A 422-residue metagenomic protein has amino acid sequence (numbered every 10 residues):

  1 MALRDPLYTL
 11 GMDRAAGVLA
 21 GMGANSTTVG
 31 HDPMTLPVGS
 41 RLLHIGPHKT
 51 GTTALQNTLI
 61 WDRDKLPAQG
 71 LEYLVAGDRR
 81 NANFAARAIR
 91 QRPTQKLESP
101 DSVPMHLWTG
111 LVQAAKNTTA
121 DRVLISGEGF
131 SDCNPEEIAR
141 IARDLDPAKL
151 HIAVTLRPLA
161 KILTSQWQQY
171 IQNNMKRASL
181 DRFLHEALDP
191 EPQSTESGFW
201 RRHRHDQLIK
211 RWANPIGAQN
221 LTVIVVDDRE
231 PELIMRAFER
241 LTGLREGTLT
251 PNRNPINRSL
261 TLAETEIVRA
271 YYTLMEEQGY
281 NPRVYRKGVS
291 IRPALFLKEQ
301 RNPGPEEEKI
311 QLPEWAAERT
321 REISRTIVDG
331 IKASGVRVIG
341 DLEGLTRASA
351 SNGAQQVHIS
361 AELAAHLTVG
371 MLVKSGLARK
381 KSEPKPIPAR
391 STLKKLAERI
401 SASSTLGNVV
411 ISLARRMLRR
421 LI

Functional and structural regions predicted by a protein language model:
A2-I422: Anion-recognition interface
